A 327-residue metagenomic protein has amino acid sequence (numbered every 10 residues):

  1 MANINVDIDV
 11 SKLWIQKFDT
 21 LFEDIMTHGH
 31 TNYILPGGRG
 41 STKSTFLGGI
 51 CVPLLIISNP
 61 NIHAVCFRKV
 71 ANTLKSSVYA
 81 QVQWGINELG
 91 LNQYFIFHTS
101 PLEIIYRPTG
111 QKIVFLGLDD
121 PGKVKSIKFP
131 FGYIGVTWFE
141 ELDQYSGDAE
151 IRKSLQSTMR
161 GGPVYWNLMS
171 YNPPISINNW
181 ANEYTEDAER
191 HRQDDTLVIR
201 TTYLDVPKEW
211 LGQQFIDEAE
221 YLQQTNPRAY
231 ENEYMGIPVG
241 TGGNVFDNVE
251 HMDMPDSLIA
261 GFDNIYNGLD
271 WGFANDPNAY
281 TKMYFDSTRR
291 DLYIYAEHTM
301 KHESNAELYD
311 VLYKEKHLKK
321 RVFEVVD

Functional and structural regions predicted by a protein language model:
M1-N32: Pre-P-loop entry segment of helicase/translocase ATPase cores
H30-E103: Conserved P-loop
R39, K69, G117-D119, S170-P174 (+1 more regions): A short beta-strand-to-loop transition that corresponds to the Sensor-1 phosphate-sensing loop of AAA+ P-loop ATPases
T73-G135, P238: Inter-Walker segment of RecA-like/P-loop motor cores
E140-L142: Walker B catalytic acidic pair
Q144-Q223: ASCE P-loop NTPase helicase motor core
P207-G272: ATPase catalytic-site recognition across NTP-hydrolyzing enzymes
A279-D327: Nucleic-acid-processing active sites and adjacent nucleic-acid-binding tracks, predominantly divalent metal-dependent
